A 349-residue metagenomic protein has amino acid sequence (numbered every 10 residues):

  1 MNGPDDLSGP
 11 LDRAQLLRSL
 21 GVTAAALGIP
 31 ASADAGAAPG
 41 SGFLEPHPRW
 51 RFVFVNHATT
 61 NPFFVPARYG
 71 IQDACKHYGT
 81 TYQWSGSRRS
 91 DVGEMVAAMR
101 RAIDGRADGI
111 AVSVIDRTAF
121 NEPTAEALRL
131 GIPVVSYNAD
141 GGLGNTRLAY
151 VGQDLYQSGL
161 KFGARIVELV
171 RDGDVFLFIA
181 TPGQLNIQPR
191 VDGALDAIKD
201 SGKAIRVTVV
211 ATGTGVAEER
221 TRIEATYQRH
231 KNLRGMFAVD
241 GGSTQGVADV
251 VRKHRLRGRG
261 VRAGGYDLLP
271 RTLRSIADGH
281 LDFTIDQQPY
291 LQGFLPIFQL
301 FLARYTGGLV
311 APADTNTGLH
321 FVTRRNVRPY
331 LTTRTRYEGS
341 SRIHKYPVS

Functional and structural regions predicted by a protein language model:
M1-D12, A24-A26: N-terminal secretory signal peptides
S8-L17, A31, A35: Twin-arginine (Tat) signal peptide motif
A38-P48, N186, A197-S201, F294-S349: Hinge/cleft segment of the Venus flytrap/periplasmic-binding protein
E45, M95, V151-V175, P189 (+3 more regions): Hydrophobic alpha-helical segments within soluble ligand-binding/sensing domains
R49-A74, Y78, Y82-A97, G105 (+3 more regions): Extracytoplasmic "Venus flytrap"
F63-T80, S158-F162, L185-I205, E218 (+3 more regions): Short, solvent-exposed amphipathic alpha-helices that sit in or adjacent to ligand/effector-binding or catalytic
V112-L128, A194, T208, T212-S275: Hydrophobic alpha-helical
T118-Q157, E168-V170, L269-A277, L281-D282 (+1 more regions): Flexible loop/hinge segments that line or gate small-molecule binding clefts
